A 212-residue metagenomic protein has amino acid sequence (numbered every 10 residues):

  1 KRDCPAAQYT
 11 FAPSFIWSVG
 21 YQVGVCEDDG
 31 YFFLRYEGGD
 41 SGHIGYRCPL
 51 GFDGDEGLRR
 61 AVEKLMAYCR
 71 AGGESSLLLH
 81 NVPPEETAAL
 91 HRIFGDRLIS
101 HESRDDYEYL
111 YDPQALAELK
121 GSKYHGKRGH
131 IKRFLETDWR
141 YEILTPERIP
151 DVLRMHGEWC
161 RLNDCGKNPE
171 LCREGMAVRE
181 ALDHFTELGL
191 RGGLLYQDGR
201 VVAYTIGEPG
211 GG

Functional and structural regions predicted by a protein language model:
K1-P5: Hydrophobic, proline/glycine-rich low-complexity stretches
Q8-S14, G166-E170: Short coil/turn segments at secondary-structure boundaries
F11-L78, V82-E85, Y196-G212: Conserved donor-binding loop and adjoining core beta-sheet/short helix segment in diverse acyl/aminoacyl transferases
E63-M66, P84, A88-H91, K132-L135 (+2 more regions): A broadly conserved amphipathic alpha-helix scaffold signal in soluble, globular proteins
M66-E74, R92-I93, I99-E102, R133: Short, charge-rich binding segments
S75-I93, R104-Y107: Short, glycine/charge-rich beta-strand/loop segments that flank catalytic centers and engage negatively charged groups
D96-P169: Acyltransferase donor/substrate-recognition loop-hinge adjacent to the catalytic core
E147, D151-V201: Short, conserved active-site entrance elements at the starts or edges of catalytic domains
